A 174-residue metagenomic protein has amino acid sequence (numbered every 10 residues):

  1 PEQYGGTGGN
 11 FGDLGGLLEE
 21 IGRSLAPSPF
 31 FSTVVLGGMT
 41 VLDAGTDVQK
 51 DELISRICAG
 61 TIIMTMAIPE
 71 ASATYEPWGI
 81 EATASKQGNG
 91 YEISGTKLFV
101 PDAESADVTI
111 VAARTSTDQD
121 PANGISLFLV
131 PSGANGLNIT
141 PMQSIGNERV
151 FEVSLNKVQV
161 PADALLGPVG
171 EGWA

Functional and structural regions predicted by a protein language model:
P1, L17, T46, M66 (+4 more regions): Buried hydrophobic positions in well-ordered alpha/beta secondary-structure cores of metabolic enzymes
E2-D51, S55-G60, P101-V108: Internal helix-loop-helix
G8-E20, E76-I80, V130, S154 (+1 more regions): Structural signature of FAD isoalloxazine-binding scaffolds in flavoprotein oxidoreductases
D13, T140, F151-A174: A glycine-rich, basic-preceded beta-loop-alpha segment at the flavin cofactor/substrate interface of flavin-utilizing
L53, I80, T96-L98, I139-M142: Short beta-alpha junctions and helix-cap segments that line functional grooves
G60-P69: A short, Trp-centered hydrophobic/proline-enriched beta-strand micro-motif
A82-S85: A structural signal for short hydrophobic beta-strand segments in well-ordered beta-sheet cores
S94-N138: A short core secondary-structure module
